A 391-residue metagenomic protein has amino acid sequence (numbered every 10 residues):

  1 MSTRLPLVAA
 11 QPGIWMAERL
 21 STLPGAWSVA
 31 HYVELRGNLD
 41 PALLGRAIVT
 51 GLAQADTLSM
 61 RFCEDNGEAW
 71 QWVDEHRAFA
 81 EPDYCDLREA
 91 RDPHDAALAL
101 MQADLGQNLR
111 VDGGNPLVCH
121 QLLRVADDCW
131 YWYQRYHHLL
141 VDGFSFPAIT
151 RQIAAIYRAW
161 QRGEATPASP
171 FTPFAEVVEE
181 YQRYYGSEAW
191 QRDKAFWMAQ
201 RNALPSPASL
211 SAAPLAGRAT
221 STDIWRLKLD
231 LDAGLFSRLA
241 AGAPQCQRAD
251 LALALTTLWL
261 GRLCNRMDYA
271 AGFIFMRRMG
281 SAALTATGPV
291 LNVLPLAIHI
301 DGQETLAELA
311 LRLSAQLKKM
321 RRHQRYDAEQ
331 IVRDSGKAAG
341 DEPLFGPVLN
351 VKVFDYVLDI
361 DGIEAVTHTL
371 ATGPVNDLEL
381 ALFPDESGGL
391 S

Functional and structural regions predicted by a protein language model:
S2-E75, R91-Y184, S206-S211, L311-R333 (+1 more regions): Acyl-group handoff/entry surfaces in thioester-processing enzymes
T3, E18-V29, D56-T57, C129 (+4 more regions): His-Asp-centered acyl/peptidyl-transfer active-site segments
A9, G13, G25-Y32, L58-E64 (+7 more regions): Flexible, Gly/Pro-enriched loop and linker segments at secondary-structure and domain junctions
V33-G37, D86-E89, L231, I298-I300: Short beta-strand-to-loop capping motifs
R36-P41, L231, P244, R248: Signal-transducing coiled-coil linker helices
H76-D83: Short, charged/polar, Gly/Pro-enriched secondary-structure boundary elements
S145, T150, R248-T256: Short amphipathic alpha-helical segments
